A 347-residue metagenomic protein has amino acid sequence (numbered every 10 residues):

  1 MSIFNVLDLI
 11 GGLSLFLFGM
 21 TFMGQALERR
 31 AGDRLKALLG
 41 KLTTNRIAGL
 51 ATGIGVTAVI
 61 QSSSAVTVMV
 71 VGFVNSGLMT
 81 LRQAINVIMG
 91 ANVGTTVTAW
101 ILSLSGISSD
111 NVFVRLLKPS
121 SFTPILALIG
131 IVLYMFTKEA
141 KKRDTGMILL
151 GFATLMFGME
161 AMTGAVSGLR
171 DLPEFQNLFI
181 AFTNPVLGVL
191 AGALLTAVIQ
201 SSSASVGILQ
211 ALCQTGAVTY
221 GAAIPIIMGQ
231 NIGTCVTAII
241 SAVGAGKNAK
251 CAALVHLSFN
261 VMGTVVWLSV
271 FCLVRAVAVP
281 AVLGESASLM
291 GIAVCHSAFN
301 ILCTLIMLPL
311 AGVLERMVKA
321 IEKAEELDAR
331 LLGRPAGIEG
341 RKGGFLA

Functional and structural regions predicted by a protein language model:
M1-L7, S109-S121, K142, F175-I180 (+2 more regions): Interfacial loop-to-helix junctions that mark the boundaries of transmembrane helices in multi-pass membrane
M1-R46, T145-L194, L212-T215: Helix-loop-helix hairpins and the membrane-proximal interhelical loops of multi-pass alpha-helical transport proteins
L9-F22, G53-T57, I125-T137, L150-M162 (+3 more regions): Hydrophobic core segments of alpha-helical transmembrane domains in multi-pass membrane transport and ion-translocation
I10, L116-S120, L149, A249-S258 (+4 more regions): Structural signal for the N-terminal portions of transmembrane helices and their immediately preceding loop/interface
L42-M69, P185-I208: Hydrophobic alpha-helical transmembrane segments of multi-pass integral membrane proteins, predominantly secondary
V59-V66, I85-I101, P119-L126, L155 (+4 more regions): Membrane-embedded alpha-helical segments of transport systems, primarily multispan ion/solute transporters
M69-I88, A99-S121, T196-G233, A242-N248 (+2 more regions): Membrane-interfacial helix-loop connectors
P309-A347: Non-transmembrane accessory domains of multi-pass membrane transporters/channels
